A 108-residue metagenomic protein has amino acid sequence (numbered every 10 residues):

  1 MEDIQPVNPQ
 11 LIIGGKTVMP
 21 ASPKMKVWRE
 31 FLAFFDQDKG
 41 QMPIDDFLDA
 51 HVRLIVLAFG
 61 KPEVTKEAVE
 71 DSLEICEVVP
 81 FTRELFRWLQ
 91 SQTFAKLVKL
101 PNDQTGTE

Functional and structural regions predicted by a protein language model:
M1-Q10, G14: Short acidic, Pro/Gly- and aromatic-enriched capping/linker segments at domain boundaries
I4-P6, M19-E108: Short, surface-exposed, charged amphipathic helix/loop patches that serve as local interaction elements
